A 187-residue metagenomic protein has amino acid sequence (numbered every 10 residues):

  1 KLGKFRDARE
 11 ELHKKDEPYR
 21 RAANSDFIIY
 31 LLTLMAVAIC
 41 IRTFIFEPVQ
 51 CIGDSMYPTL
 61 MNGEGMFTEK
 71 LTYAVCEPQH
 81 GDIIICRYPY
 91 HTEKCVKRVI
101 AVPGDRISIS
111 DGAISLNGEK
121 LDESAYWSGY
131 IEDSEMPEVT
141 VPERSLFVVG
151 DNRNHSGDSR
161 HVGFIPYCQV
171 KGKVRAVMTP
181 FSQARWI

Functional and structural regions predicted by a protein language model:
K1-K94, I165-I187: Protein maturation boundaries and topogenic segments
T59, I107-S108, V139-P142: Extracellular/periplasmic catalytic domains that process cell-envelope and extracellular macromolecules
V96-I100: Short beta-strand-centered aromatic/proline hotspots
S110, L116-G118: Short strand-turn-strand beta-turns centered on an Asx-Gly dipeptide
W127-R144: Acidic loop->beta-strand submotif enriched in PP2C/PPM serine/threonine phosphatases
G150: Phosphate/adenylate-binding glycine loop and adjacent helical scaffold
N154-H161: Active-site loop architecture of trypsin-fold serine endopeptidases
